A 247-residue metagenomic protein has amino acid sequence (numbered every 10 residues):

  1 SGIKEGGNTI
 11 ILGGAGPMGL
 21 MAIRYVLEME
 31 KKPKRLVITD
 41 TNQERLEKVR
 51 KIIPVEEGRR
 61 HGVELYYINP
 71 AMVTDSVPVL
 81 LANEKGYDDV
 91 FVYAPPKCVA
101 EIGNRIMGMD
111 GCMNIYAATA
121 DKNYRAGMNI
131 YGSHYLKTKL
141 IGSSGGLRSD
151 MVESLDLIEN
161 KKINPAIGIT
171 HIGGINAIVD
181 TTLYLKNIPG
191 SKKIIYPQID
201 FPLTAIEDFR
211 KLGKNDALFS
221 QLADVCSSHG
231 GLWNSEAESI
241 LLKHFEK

Functional and structural regions predicted by a protein language model:
S1-P70: Mid-domain Rossmann-like dinucleotide-binding core that forms the NAD(H)/NADP(H) cofactor-binding site
K4, I106-G108: Helix-to-beta-strand junctions that scaffold the AdoMet/dcAdoMet cofactor pocket in Class I SAM-dependent enzymes
E5-N8, Y87, K137: Phosphate-coordination loops involved in phosphoryl transfer and adenosine-cofactor binding
K34, G111-C112: Glycine-centered, small-residue-biased loops immediately flanking beta-strands in adenine/cofactor-binding cores
Q43-K48, K122-R125, P202-T204: Short, charged/polar "capping" segments at the starts of alpha-helices and the immediately preceding loops
K51, E57, A71-V79, K85 (+2 more regions): C-terminal hydrophobic helical "lid"/dimerization subdomain of Rossmann-like NAD(P)H-dependent oxidoreductases
D89-A94: Short, well-ordered coil/turn residues at beta-beta hairpins and beta-strand->alpha-helix junctions within
K97-E101, R105, A117-K137, S149-S154: Rossmann-fold NAD(P)-binding glycine/threonine-rich loop
